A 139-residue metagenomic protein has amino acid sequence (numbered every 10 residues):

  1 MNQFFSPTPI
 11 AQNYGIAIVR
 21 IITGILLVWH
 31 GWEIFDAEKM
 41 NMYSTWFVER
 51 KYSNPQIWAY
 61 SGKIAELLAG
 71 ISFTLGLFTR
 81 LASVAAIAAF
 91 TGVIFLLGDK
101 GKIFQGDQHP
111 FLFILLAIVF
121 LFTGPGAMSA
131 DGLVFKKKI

Functional and structural regions predicted by a protein language model:
M1-F35, Q56-I64, L68, L75-I139: Extended, low-polarity transmembrane helix blocks
Q3, D36-N54: Membrane-interface interhelical connector segments
